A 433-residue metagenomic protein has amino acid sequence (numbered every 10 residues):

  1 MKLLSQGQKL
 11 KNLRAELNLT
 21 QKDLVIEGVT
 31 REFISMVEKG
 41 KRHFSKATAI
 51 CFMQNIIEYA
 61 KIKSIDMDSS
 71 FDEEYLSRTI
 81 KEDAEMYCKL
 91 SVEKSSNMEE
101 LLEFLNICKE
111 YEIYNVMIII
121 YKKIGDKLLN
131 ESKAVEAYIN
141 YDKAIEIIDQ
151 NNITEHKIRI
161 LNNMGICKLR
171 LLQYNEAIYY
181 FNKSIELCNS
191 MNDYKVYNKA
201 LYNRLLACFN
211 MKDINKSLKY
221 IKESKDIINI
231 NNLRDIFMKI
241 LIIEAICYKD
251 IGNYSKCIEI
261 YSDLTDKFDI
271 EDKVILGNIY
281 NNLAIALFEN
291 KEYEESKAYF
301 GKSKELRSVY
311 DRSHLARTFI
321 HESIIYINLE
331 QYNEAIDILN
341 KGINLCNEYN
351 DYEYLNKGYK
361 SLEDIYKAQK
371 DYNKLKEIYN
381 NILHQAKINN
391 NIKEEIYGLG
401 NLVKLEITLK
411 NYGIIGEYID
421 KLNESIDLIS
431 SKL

Functional and structural regions predicted by a protein language model:
M1-L17: A short, Lys/Arg-rich alpha-helix, primarily the initiator
L17-M36: Short alpha-helical DNA-recognition segment
S45-E73: DNA major-groove recognition helix of helix-turn-helix/homeodomain DNA-binding modules
L102-K109, D142-D149, N182-N192, K222-N232 (+5 more regions): Amphipathic alpha-helical segments of tetratricopeptide repeats
I119, R159, K199, K239 (+5 more regions): Residue register of alpha-helical TPR repeats
